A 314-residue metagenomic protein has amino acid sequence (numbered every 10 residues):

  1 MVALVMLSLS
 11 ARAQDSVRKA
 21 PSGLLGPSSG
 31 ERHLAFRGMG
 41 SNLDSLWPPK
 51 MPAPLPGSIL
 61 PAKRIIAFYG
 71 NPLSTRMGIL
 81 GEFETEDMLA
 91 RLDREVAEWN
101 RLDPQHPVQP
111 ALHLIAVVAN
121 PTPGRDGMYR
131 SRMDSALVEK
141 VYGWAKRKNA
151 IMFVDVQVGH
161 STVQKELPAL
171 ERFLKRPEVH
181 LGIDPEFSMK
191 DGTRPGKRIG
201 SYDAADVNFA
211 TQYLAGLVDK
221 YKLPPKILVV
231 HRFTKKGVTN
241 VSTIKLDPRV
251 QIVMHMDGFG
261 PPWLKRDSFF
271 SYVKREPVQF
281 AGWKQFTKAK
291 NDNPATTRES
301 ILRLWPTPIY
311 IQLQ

Functional and structural regions predicted by a protein language model:
M1-S16: Bacterial Sec-dependent N-terminal signal peptides
N42-I115, W144: Catalytic domains of carbohydrate-active enzymes, especially glycoside hydrolases
R64-G70, V108-L114, M152-V156, P177-P185 (+4 more regions): Hydrophobic faces of well-ordered beta-strands that scaffold small-molecule active sites in alpha/beta enzyme cores
P72-S74, A116-V118, V158-H160, P185-M189 (+3 more regions): Active-site-proximal loop/turn and secondary-structure-junction residues that shape catalytic pockets, frequently
G81, P123-S131, P195-A204: Glycine-rich tight-turn/loop motif centered on a GG-T
E98-N100, P107-E186: Substrate-binding cleft of extracellular glycoside hydrolase catalytic domains
R198-Q312: Surface-exposed substrate-engagement region within the catalytic domains of secreted or surface-exposed extracellular
